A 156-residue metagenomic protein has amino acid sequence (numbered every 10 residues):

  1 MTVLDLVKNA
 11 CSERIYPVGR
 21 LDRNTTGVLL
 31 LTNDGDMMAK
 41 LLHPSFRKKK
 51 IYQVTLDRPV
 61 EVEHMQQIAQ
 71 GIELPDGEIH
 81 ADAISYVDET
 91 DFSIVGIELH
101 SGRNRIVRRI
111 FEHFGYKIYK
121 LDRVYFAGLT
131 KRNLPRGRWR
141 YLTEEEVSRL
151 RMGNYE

Functional and structural regions predicted by a protein language model:
M1-E156: Basic, flexible Lys/Arg- and Gly-enriched helix-loop patches that mediate nucleic-acid binding at interfaces with rRNA
